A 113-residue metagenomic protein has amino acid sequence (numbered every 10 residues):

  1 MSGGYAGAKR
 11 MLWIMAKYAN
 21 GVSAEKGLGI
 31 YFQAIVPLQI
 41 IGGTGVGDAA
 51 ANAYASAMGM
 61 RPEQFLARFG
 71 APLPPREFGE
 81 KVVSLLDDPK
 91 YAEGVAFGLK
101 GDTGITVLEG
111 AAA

Functional and structural regions predicted by a protein language model:
M1-L28, I35-N52: Catalytic loop of short-chain dehydrogenase/reductase
G29-Q33, G94-V95: Residue-level recognition of the N-termini of beta-strands and the immediately preceding loop/turn
Y31-L38, E63-A67: Short, local alpha-helical segments
A55-A113: C-terminal helical subdomain
